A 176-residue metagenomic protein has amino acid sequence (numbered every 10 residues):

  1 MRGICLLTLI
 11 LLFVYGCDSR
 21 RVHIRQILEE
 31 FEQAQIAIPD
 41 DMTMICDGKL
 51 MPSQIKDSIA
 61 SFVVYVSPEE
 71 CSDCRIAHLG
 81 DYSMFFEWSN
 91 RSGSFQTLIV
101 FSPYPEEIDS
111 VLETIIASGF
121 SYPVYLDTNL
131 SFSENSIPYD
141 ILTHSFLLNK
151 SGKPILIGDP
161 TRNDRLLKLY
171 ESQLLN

Functional and structural regions predicted by a protein language model:
M1-I4: Positively charged n-region of N-terminal signal peptides that target proteins for export
F13-G16: C-terminal motif of bacterial Sec signal peptides marking the signal peptidase cleavage site
D18-D57, I76-H78: N-terminal "domain-start" segment that seeds a small globular fold
P52-H78, Y82-F85: Short active-site neighborhood of thiol/selenol oxidoreductases, capturing the structured segment around
R75-I116, S131-S133: Structural microenvironment flanking redox-active thiols in thiol-disulfide oxidoreductases
L112-T143: Short, internal strand/loop/helix patches that form the active-site neighborhood or redox-interaction surface
L142, L147-N176: Thiol-/selenol-based redox modules, centered on thioredoxin-like and closely related oxidoreductase domains
